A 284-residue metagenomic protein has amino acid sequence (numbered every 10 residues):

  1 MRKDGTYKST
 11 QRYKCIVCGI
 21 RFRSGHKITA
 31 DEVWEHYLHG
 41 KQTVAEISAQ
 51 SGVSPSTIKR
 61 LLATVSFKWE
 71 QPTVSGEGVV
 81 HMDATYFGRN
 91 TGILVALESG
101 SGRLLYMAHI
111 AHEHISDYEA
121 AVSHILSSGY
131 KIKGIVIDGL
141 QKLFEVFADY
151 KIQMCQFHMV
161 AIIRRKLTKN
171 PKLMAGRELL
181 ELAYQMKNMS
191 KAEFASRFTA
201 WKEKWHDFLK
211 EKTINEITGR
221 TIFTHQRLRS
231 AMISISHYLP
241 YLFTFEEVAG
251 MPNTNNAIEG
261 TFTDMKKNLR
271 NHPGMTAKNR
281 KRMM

Functional and structural regions predicted by a protein language model:
M1-R2, G19-S24: Cys/His-rich microdomains that often coordinate metals
Y7, S54-Q141, E145, Y150 (+2 more regions): RNase H-like nuclease fold core
K8-R21: Cysteine-rich micro-motifs
R12, Y130-L140, F147, L180-M284: Acidic/histidine-rich catalytic cores and adjacent linkers of DNA breakage/strand-transfer/modification proteins
R23-S24, R103-M107, P273: Short small-residue beta-strand/loop micro-motif enriched in glycine and branched aliphatics
K27-Q42: Short, amphipathic alpha-helical "recognition" segments used to contact nucleic acids or chromatin
E46-S51: Short alpha-helical "recognition helix" segments of helix-turn-helix
G134-L180: Conserved beta-strand -> loop -> alpha-helix junction used to position metal-binding or nucleic-acid-contacting
